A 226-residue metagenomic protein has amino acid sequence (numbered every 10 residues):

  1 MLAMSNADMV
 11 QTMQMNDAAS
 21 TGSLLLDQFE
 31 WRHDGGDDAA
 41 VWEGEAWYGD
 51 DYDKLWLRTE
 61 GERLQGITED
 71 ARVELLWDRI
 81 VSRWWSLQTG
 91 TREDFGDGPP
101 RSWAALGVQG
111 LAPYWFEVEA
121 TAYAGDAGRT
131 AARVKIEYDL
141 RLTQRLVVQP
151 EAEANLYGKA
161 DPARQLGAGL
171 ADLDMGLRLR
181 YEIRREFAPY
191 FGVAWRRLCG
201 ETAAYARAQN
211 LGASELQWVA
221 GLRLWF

Functional and structural regions predicted by a protein language model:
M1-I67, A71, L75, R79 (+1 more regions): Outer-membrane beta-barrel initiation region
S20-G22, D38-W42, E69-V73, P100-A104 (+3 more regions): Residues that define the transmembrane beta-barrel architecture of outer-membrane proteins
Q28, L57-G61, T89-E93, A120-A124 (+2 more regions): Transmembrane beta-barrel strands of outer-membrane/channel proteins
Y48-D50, R79, G110, A124 (+3 more regions): Residue-level signature of outer-membrane beta-barrel architecture
D51-L57, R83-L87, Y114-V118, T143-V148 (+1 more regions): Repeated loop/turn-to-beta-strand initiation elements of outer-membrane beta-barrel proteins
E60-R63, R92-D94, A105, A120-A122 (+2 more regions): Extracellular loop and loop/strand-boundary signature of outer-membrane beta-barrel proteins
P100-P162: Detector for outer-membrane/organellar transmembrane beta-barrel domains, recognizing the amphipathic beta-strand
G176-E182, G212-F226: Outer-membrane beta-barrel "beta-signal"
